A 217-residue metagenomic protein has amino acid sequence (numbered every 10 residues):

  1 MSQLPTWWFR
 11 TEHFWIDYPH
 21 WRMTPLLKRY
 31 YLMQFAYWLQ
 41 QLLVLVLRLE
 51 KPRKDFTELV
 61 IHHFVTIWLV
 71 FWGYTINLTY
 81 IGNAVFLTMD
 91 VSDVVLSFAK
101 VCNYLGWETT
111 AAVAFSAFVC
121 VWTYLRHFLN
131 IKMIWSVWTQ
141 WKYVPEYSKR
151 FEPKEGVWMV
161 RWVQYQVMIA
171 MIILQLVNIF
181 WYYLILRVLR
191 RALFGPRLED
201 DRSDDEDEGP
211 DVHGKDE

Functional and structural regions predicted by a protein language model:
M1-N77, K100-G106, T110-W122, N130-I173 (+1 more regions): Membrane-helix and juxtamembrane interface regions of eukaryotic multi-pass membrane proteins
Q34, G82, F86, I173 (+1 more regions): Residue-level signal for the membrane-embedded core of alpha-helical transmembrane segments, especially mid-helix
T57-E58, Y80-T88: Hydrophobic alpha-helical membrane segments of integral membrane proteins
N83-A84, L96-S97, I131-M133: Intrinsically disordered, low-complexity regions enriched in proline, serine, glycine and charged residues
F86-D90, V119-T123: Transmembrane helix-bundle signature of multi-pass membrane transporters/permeases
T88-A99: Alpha-helical transmembrane segments and their membrane-interface exit regions
